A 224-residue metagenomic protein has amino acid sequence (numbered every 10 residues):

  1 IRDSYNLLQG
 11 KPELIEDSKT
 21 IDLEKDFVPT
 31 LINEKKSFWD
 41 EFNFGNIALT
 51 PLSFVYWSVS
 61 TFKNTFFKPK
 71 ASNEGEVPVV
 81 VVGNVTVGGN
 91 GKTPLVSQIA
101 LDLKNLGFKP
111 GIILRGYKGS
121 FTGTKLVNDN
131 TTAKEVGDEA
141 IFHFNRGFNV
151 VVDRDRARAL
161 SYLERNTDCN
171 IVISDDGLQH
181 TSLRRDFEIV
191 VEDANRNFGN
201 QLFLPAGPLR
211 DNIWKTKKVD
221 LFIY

Functional and structural regions predicted by a protein language model:
I1-S4: Conserved small/polar residues in nucleotide/adenosyl-binding loops
Q9-P12, E16: Short Gly/Ser/Thr- and charged-rich N-terminal loops/segments that act as flexible capping/hinge elements
L31-P78: A transmembrane-helix-recognition feature enriched in membrane-embedded lipid enzymes and envelope glyco-/phospholipid
L52, G111, Y224: Residues lining hydrophobic/aromatic ligand-binding pockets adjacent to catalytic sites
V55, T93, H143: A residue-level signal for conserved active-site and pocket-lining positions in enzyme catalytic cores
T65-L126: Walker A (P-loop) phosphate-binding motif
G119-Y224: Phosphate/Mg2+-binding loops and adjacent switch elements in nucleotide/diphosphate-handling enzyme cores
